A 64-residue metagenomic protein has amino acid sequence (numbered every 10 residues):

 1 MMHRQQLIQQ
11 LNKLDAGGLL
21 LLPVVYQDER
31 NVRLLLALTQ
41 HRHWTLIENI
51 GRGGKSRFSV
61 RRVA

Functional and structural regions predicted by a protein language model:
M1-Y26: An N-terminal amphipathic alpha-helical segment
R4, L38-H41, S59-R61: Generic alpha-helical hydrophobic packing signal
V24-V25, V32, V60-V63: Extended aliphatic helical segments
Y26-G51: Acidic, low-complexity, intrinsically disordered interaction modules
T45-A64: C-terminal edge-of-domain segments
